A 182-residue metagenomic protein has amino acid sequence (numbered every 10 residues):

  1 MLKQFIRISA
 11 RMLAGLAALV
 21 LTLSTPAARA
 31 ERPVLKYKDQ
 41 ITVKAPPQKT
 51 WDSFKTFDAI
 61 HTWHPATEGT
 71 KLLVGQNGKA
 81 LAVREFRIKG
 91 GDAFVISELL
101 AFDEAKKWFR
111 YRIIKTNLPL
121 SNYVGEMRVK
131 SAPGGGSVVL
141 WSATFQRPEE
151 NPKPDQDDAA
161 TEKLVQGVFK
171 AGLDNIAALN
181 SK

Functional and structural regions predicted by a protein language model:
L2-G15: Bacterial N-terminal signal peptides that target proteins for export
L19-A27: C-terminal segment of classical bacterial N-terminal signal peptides
P26-Q76: Hydrophobic ligand-binding cavity/cleft-lining segments
P33, P119-E126: Amphipathic hydrophobic-ligand
T42, H61-T62, K71-P119, A171-K182: Glycine-rich portal/gate segments that line the openings of hydrophobic small-molecule binding cavities
P46-Q48, L100-K107, R128-V138, K182: A short, structured loop/turn motif at beta-sheet edges
T56, H64, G90, A101-D103 (+4 more regions): A mature extracytoplasmic/lumenal domain signature
V138, T144-K182: A conserved amphipathic terminal alpha-helix motif
